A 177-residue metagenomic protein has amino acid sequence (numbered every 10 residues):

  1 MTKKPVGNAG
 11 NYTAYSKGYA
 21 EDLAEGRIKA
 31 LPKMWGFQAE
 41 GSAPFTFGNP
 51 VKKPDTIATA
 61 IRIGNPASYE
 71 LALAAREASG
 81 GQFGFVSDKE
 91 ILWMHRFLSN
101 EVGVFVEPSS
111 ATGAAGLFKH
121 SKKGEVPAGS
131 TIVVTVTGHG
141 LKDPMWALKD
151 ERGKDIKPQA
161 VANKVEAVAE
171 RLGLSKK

Functional and structural regions predicted by a protein language model:
M1, K29-Q38, G129-T135: Beta-strand segments within the central parallel beta-sheet cores of soluble alpha/beta enzyme folds
M1, P5, A9, E21 (+1 more regions): Glycine-rich cofactor phosphate-binding loops and adjacent beta1-alpha1 units of small-molecule cofactor enzyme domains
P5-Y15, P44-F45, S109-L117: Short glycine/serine/threonine-rich phosphate/pyrophosphate-binding segments that cradle anionic phosphate groups
A9-G10, Q38-S42, G138-G140: Acidic, glycine-rich active-site loops and adjacent beta-strand->loop/helix elements that engage anionic groups
A14-K17, G48, F118, W146-L148: Short amphipathic alpha-helical segments
S16-E21, A74, A115-K122: Short glycine/serine- and small hydrophobic-enriched flexible loop segments
A20-P108, K149-K177: Active-site/ligand-binding loops adjacent to catalytic centers
A114-K176: Catalytic phosphate/nucleotide-handling subdomain of diverse soluble enzymes
